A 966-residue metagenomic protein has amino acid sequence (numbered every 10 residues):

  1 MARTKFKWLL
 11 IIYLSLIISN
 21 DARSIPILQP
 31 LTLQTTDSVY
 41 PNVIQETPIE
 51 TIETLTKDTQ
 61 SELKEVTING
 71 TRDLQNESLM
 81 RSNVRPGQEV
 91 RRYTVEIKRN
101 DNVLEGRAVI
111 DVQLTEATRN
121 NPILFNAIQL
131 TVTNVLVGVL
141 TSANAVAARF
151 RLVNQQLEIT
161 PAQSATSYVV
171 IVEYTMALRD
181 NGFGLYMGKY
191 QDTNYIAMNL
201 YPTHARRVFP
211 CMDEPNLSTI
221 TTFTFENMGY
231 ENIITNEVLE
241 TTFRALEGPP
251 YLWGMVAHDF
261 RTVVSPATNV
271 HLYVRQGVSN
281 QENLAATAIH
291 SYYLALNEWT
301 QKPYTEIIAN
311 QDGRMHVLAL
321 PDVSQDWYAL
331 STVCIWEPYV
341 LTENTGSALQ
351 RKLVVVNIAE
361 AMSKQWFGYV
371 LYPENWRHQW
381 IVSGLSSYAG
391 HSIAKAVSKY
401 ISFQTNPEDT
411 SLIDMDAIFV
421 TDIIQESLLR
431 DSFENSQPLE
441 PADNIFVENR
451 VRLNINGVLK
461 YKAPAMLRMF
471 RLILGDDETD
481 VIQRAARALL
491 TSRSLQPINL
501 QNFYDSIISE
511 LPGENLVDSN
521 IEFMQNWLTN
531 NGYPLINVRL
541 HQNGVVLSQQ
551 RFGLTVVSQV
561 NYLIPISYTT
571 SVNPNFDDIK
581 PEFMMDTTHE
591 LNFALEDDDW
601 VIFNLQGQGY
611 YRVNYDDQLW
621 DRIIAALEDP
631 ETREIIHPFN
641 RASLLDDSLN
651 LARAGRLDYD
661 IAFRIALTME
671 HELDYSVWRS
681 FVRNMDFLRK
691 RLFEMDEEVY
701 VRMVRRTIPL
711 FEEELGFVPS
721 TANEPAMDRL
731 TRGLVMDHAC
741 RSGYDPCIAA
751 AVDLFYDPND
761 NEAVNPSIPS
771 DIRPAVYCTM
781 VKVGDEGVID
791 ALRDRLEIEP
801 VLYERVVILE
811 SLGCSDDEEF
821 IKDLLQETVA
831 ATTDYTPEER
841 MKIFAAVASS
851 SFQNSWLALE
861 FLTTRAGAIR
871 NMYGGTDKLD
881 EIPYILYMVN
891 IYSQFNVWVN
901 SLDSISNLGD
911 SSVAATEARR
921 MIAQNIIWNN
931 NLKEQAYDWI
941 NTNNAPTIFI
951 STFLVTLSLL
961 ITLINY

Functional and structural regions predicted by a protein language model:
A2-L16, N20-E105, A117, Y190-Y195 (+1 more regions): N-terminal, polar/Ser/Thr-rich
T36-V39, V43-I44, P48-E62, L272-V556 (+7 more regions): Hydrophobic alpha-helical and helix-loop surface patches within well-folded domains that function as non-catalytic
L79, V84-G87, E173-R261, S265 (+2 more regions): Extended, low-hydrophobicity, Ser/Thr/Pro/Gly-biased non-transmembrane segments
L104-V112, F223, G544-Q550: Short, well-ordered beta-strand segments enriched in hydrophobic/aromatic residues
D111-L130, C211-D213, I220-M228, F552-S567: Surface-exposed beta-strand/loop patches in extracellular or lumenal glycoproteins
I128-Q191, E590-L595: A surface-exposed beta-strand-loop module
A417, T421-S436, N456-A463, T479 (+5 more regions): Long, ordered, helix-rich scaffold segments
N944-Y966: Cleavable C-terminal sorting propeptides in eukaryotic secreted/cell-surface proteins
